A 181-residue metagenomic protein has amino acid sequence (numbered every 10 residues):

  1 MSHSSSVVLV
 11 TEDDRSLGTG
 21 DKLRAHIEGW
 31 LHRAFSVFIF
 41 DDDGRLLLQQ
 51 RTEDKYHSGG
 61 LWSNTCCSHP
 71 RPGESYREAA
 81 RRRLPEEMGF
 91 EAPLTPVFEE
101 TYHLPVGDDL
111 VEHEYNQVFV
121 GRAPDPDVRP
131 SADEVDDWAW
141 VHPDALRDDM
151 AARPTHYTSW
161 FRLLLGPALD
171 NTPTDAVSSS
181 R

Functional and structural regions predicted by a protein language model:
S2-S36, D42: Acidic, metal-coordinating catalytic segment for phosphate/diphosphate chemistry, firing primarily on the Nudix
R15, R45, D54, Y102 (+1 more regions): Surface-exposed, flexible loop/turn segments at secondary-structure boundaries
D21-L23, G60, P72, E100-V106 (+1 more regions): Nudix hydrolase/Nudix homology domain
R24-F35, D41-E86: Conserved Nudix-box catalytic region and its N-terminal flanking loop in Nudix hydrolases and closely related
V37, C66, P96, Q117-F119: A structural signal for short, well-ordered beta-strand segments
F90-E100: A short coil-to-beta-strand element that immediately follows conserved catalytic motifs
